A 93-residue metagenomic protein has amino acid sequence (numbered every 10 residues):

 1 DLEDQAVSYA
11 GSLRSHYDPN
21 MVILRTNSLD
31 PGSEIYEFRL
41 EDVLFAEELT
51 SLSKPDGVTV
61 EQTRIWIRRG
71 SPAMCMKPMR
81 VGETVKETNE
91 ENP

Functional and structural regions predicted by a protein language model:
D1-D4, E34-P93: Acidic, Ser/Thr- and proline-rich intrinsically disordered linker/docking segments of eukaryotic scaffolds
D1-N20: Anionic N-terminal interaction surfaces
P19-E37: Short aromatic-glycine motifs in intrinsically disordered, low-complexity regions
